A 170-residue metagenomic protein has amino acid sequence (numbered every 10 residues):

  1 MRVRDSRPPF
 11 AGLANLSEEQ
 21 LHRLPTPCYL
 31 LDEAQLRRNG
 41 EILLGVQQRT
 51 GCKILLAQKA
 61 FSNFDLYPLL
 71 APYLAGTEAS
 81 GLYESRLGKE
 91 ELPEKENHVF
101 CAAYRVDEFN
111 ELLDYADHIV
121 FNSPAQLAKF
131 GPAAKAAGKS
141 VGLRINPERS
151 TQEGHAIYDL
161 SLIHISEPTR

Functional and structural regions predicted by a protein language model:
M1-L16: Acidic, low-complexity proline/glycine-rich segments
G12-C28: Generic N-terminal amphipathic, Lys/Arg-enriched alpha-helix
L13-A14, I42, I54-Q58: N-terminal glycine-rich anion-binding loops that anchor highly charged ligand groups
Q20-L24, L44-Q47, S62-L66, G88: A short alpha-helix capping/helix-coil boundary motif
R23-V46: An N-cap/entry alpha-helix motif that binds or orients negatively charged groups
E41, G45-C52, K135: Generic secondary-structure signature for well-ordered alpha-helical cores
C52-S166, R170: Active-site-proximal beta-alpha core segment in soluble small-molecule metabolic enzymes
